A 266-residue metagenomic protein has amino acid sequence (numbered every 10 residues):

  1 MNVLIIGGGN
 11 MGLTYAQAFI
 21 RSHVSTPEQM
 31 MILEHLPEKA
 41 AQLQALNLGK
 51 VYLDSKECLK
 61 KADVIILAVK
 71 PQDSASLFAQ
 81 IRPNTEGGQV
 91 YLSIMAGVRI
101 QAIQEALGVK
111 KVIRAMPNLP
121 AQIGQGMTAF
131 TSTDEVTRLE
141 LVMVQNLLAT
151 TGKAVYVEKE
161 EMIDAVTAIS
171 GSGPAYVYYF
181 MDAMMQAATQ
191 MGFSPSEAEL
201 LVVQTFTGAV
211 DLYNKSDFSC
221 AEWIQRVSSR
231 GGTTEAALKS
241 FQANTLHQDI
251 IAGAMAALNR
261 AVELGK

Functional and structural regions predicted by a protein language model:
M1-E57, G126, T189-Q190: NAD(P)+-binding Rossmann beta1-loop-alpha1 motif at the extreme N-terminus of oxidoreductases
T26-Q29, G87-Q89, K111, S196: Short acidic capping loops at alpha-helix termini that bridge into adjacent secondary structure
M30, A40, C58, S74 (+3 more regions): Small-residue helix-packing motif on alpha-helices
K50-L107: Rossmann-fold NAD(P) dinucleotide-binding segment
A102, A106-K111, M127-A165, Y178-K215: Internal alpha-helical scaffold of NAD(P)-dependent oxidoreductase catalytic cores
V112, M162-A168, C220-Q225: Short pre-catalytic strand/loop immediately N-terminal to key active-site residues, enriched for Gly-Thr
V203-K266: NAD(P)-dependent Rossmann-like dehydrogenase/reductase catalytic/cofactor-binding core
